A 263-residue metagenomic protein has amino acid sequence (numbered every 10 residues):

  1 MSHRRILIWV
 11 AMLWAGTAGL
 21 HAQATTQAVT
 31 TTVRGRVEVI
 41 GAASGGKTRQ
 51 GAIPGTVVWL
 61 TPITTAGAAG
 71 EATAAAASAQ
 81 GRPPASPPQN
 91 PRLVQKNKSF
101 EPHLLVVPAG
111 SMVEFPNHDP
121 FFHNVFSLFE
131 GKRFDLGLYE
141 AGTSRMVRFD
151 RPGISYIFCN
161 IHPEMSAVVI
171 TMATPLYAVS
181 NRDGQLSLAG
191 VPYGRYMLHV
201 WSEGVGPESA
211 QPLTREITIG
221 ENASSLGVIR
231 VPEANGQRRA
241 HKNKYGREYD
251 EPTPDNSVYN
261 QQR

Functional and structural regions predicted by a protein language model:
M1-W9: Bacterial N-terminal signal peptides that target proteins for export
I8-A18: Bacterial N-terminal signal peptides
Q23-R263: Extracytoplasmic copper-binding redox domains, predominantly the cupredoxin/blue-copper superfamily
